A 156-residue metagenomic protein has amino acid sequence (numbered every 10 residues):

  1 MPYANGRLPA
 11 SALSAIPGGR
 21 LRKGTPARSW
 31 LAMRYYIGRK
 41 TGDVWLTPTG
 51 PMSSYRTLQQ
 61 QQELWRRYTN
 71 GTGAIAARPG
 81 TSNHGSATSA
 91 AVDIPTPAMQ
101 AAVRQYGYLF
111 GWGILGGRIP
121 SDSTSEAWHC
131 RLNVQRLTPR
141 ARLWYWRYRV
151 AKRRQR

Functional and structural regions predicted by a protein language model:
P2-S54: Active-site acidic/histidine clusters and adjacent loop/turn architecture that either coordinate catalytic ions
A10-A15, Q59, R66, P97-A101: Polar/charged alpha-helical tracts
P26-S29, M33, T57-Q61, M99-V103: Stable alpha-helical elements in mature extracytoplasmic
R34, G38, W65-R66, R104: Non-transmembrane alpha-helical segments in soluble domains of secreted/periplasmic/extracellular proteins
G38, G42, T47-L58, P95-P97 (+2 more regions): Active-site-proximal beta-strand/loop segments in catalytic clefts of secreted hydrolases
L58-I75: Charged, often glycine-rich, active-site loop that binds/positions anionic groups
G71-R156: Catalytic cores and adjacent binding grooves of peptidoglycan-active enzymes
